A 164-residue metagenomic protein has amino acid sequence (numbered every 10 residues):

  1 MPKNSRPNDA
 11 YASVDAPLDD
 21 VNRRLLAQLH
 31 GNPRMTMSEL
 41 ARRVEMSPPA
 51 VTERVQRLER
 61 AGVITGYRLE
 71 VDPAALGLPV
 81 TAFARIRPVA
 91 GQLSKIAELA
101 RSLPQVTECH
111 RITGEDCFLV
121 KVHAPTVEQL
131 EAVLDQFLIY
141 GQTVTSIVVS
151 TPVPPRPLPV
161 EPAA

Functional and structural regions predicted by a protein language model:
M1-A164: A compositional/biophysical signature of low hydrophobicity enriched in polar/charged and small residues
